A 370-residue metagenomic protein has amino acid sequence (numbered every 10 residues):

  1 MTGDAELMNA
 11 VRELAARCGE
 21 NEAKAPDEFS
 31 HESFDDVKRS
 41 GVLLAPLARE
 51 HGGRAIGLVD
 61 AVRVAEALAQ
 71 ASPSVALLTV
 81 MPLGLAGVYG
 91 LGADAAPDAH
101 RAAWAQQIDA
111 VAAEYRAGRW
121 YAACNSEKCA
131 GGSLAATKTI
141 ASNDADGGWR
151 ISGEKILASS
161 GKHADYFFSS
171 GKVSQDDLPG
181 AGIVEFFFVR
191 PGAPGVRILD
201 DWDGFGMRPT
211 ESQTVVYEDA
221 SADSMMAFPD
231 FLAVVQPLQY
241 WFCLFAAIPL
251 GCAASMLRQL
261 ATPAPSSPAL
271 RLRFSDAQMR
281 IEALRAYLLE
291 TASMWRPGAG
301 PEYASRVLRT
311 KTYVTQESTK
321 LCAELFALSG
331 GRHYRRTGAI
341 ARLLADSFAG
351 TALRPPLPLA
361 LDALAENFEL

Functional and structural regions predicted by a protein language model:
G3-L7, P26-S30, W104-Q107, S266 (+4 more regions): Residue-level recognition of alpha-helical structural elements
R12, G251, S275-E282, L308 (+3 more regions): Generic structural signal for well-ordered, non-transmembrane alpha-helical segments in soluble/cytosolic regions
E20-A25, P265, E282-T315, F326-Y334: C-terminal helix-coil-helix/basic helical segment that borders enzyme active sites and/or dimer interfaces and provides
H31-K38, L44-S152: Glycine-rich flavin
E154-V196: A short core secondary-structure module
I156-G161, W241-L244, G350: Glycine-rich phosphate/pyrophosphate-binding beta-alpha loops
D201-E282: Glycine-rich beta->alpha junctions and the first turn(s) of the following alpha-helix
G331-L370: Glycine-rich phosphate/cofactor-binding loops in nucleotide/flavin-utilizing enzymes
